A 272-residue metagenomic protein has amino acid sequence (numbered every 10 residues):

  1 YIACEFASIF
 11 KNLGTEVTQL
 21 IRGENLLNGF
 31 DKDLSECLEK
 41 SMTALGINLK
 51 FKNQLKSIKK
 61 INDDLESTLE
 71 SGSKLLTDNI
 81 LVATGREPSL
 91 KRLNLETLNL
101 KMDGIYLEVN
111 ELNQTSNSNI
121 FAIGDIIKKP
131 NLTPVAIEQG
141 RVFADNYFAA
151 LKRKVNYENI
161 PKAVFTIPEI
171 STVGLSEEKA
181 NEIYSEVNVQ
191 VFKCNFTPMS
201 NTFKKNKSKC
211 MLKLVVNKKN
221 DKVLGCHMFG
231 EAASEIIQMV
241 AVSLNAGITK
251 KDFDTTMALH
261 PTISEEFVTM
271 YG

Functional and structural regions predicted by a protein language model:
Y1-E66, E70, P130-I137, D145 (+1 more regions): Rossmann-like dinucleotide-binding cores of NAD(P)H-dependent redox enzymes
F6, L27, L76-T77, S89-R92 (+3 more regions): Glycine/Thr-rich phosphate-binding loops of Rossmann-like dinucleotide-binding domains
A44, N110-E111, N217-K218: Short, acidic, Ser/Thr-enriched surface-loop or helix-capping motifs
N48-K50, F121, Q190-F192: General small-molecule cofactor/ligand-binding pocket signal
I61, E70-L76, E186: Glycine-rich phosphate-binding loop signature in dinucleotide/nucleotide-binding domains
K74-L151: FAD-site-proximal beta/loop scaffold in flavoenzymes
K101-D103, A150-P161, V187-F192: A short alpha-helix-loop-beta-strand transition element characteristic of N-terminal alpha/beta dinucleotide-binding
F165-S176, N181-G272: Flexible, glycine-rich terminal cap/loop adjacent to redox cofactors in electron-transfer oxidoreductases
